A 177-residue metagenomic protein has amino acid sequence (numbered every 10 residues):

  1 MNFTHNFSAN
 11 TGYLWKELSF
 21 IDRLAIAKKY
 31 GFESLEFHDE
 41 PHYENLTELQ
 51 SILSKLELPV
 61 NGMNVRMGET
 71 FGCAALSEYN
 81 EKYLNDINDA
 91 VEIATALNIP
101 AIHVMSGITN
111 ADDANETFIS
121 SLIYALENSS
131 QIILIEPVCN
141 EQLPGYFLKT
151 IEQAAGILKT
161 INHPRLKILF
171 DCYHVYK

Functional and structural regions predicted by a protein language model:
M1-A96, K159, H163-K167: N-terminal pre-domain/capping segments
H5, R23, A27, N61 (+5 more regions): Functionally constrained cores in energy, signaling, and assembly domains
Y13-W15, D39-P41, R66-E69, S106-N110 (+2 more regions): Active-site-proximal loop/turn and secondary-structure-junction residues that shape catalytic pockets, frequently
A74-K167, K177: Active-site acidic/histidine proton-transfer and metal-coordination neighborhood in alpha/beta enzyme cores
